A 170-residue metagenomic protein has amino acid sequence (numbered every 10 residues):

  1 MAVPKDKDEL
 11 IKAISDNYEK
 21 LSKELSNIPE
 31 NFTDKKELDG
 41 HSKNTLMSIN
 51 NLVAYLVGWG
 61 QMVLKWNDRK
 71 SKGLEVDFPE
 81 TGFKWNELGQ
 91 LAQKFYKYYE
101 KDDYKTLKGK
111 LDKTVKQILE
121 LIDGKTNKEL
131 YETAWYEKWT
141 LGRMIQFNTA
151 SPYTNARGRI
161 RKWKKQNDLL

Functional and structural regions predicted by a protein language model:
M1-E24: Extreme N-terminal tail/first-helix region
V3-K7, S42, K97-K101, K138-G142: A short, mixed-charge helix-start or loop-turn motif at secondary-structure junctions
K7, I11-I14, I49, Y104-L111 (+2 more regions): Hydrophobic packing residues in well-ordered alpha-helices of helical domains and bundles
Y18-P29, G60-L64, D68, D112-D123 (+3 more regions): Structural signal for well-ordered, non-membrane alpha-helices
E30-K35: Short alpha-helical DNA-recognition segment
E37-N86, K128-L170: Short, contiguous alpha-helical
K84-E129: Acidic/histidine-rich alpha-helical segments that form the ligand environment of transition-metal centers
